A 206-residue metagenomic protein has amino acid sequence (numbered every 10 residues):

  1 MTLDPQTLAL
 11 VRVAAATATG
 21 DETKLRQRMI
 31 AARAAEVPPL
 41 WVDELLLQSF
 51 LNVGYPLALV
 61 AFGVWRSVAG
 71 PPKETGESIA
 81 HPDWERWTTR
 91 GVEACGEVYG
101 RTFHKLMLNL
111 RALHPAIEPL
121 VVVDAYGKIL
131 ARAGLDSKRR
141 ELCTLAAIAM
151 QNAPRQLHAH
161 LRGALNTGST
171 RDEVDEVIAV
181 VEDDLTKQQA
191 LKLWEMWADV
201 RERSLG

Functional and structural regions predicted by a protein language model:
M1-L8, A16-A35, P39-W41, L51-S137 (+3 more regions): Acidic, glycine/proline-rich low-complexity segments that act as flexible tails and inter-domain linkers
L10-A16, L45-L46, R139-I148, V174-V181: Short, structured motif recognition centered on aromatic/hydrophobic residues
V11, T17-K24, A149-Q156: Short, thiol/selenol-centered motifs that function as redox-active sites or metal-ligating centers
A147, A153, L157, L161 (+1 more regions): Preference for long, well-ordered alpha-helical segments
